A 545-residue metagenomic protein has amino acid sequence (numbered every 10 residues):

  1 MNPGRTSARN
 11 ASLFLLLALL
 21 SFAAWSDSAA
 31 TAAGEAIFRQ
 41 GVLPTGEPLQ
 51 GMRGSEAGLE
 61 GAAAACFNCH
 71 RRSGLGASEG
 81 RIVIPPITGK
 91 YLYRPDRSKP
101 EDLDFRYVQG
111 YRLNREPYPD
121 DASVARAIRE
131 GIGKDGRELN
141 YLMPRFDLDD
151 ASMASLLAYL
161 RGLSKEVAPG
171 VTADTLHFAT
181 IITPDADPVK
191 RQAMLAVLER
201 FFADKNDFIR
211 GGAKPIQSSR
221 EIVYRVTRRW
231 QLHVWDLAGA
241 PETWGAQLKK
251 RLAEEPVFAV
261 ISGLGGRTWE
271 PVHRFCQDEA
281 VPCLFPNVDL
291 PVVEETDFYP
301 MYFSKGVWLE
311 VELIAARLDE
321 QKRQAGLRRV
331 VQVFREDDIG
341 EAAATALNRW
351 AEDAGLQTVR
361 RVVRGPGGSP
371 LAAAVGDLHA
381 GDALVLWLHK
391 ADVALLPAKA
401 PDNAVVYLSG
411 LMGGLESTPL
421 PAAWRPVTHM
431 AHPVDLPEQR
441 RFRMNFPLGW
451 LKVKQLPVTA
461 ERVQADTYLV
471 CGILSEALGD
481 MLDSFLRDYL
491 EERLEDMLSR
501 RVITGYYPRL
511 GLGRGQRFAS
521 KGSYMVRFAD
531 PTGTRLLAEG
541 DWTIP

Functional and structural regions predicted by a protein language model:
A24-E60: Electrostatic cytochrome c docking/interface patches
D27, A33, Y118-K134, P144-P169: C-terminal capping alpha-helices of c-type cytochrome domains
R39-V42, N68-L75, L92, R129-G133 (+1 more regions): Detector for the c-type heme attachment site
G51-D121, L142-L148: Gly/Gly-Pro-rich "capping" loops immediately C-terminal to redox-active cysteine motifs in periplasmic/lumenal
A173-T175, V189-A196, F208-E295, R364-G368 (+1 more regions): Beta-alpha junction/loop-to-helix N-cap segments that form part of ligand/metal-binding clefts
E254-R361, A404-M430: Extracytoplasmic ligand/sensor domains, especially the bilobed periplasmic-binding protein
P300-S304, P397-L469, E539-I544: Extracellular/periplasmic periplasmic-binding protein-like sensory domains
W450-A465, S475-L537: Segments of small-molecule ligand-sensing domains
